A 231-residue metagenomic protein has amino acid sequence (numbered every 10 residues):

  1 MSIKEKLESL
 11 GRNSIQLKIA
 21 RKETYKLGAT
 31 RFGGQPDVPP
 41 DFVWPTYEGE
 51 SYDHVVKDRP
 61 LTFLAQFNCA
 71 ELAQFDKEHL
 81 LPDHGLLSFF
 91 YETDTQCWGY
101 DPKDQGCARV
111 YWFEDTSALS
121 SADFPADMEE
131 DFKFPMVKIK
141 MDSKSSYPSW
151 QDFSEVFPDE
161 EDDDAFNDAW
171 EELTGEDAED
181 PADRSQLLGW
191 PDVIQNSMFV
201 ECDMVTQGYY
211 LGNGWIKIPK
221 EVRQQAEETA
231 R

Functional and structural regions predicted by a protein language model:
M1-R231: Preference for intrinsically disordered or flexible, low-complexity segments and adjacent hinge/connector residues
